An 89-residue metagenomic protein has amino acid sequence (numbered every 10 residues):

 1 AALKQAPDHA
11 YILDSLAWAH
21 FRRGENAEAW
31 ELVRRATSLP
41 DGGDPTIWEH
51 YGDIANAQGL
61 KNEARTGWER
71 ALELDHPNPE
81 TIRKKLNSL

Functional and structural regions predicted by a protein language model:
A1-A2, R35-T37, R70-A71: Canonical positions in the second alpha-helix
P7, D41-G42, H76-P77: Short coil turns that delineate tetratricopeptide repeat
I12, I47, T81-I82: TPR alpha-solenoid repeat register
S15, H50, K84-K85: Canonical tetratricopeptide repeat
